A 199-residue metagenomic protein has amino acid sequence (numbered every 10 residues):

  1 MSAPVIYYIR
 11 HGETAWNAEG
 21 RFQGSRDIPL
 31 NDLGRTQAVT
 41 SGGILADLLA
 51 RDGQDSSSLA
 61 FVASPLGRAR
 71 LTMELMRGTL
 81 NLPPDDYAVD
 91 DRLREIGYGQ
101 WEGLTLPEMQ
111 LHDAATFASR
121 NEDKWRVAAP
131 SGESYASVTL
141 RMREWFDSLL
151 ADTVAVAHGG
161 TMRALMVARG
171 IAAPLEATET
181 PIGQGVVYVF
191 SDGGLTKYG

Functional and structural regions predicted by a protein language model:
I6, L59, A151-G160: Generic beta-sheet signal
Y7, E13-L82, E133: Active-site-proximal alpha-helix that buttresses catalytic centers in soluble enzyme cores
G12, A63-L66, R92, A157-G160: Short, well-ordered beta-to-alpha junction loops that form the rim of enzyme active sites and present histidine/acidic
A15, R68-R70, E95-I96, T161-A164: Short, active-site-adjacent cap segments at secondary-structure transitions
L75, A164-A168: Active-site signature of alpha/beta-hydrolase-fold catalytic machinery across serine- and Asp/Cys-nucleophile hydrolases
G78-R141, S191, Y198-G199: Phosphate-handling substructures
R143-A151, V189-F190: Alpha-helix C-terminal capping segments
A172-Y198: Domain-level recognition of soluble alpha/beta enzyme cores, biased toward histidine phosphatases/phosphomutases
